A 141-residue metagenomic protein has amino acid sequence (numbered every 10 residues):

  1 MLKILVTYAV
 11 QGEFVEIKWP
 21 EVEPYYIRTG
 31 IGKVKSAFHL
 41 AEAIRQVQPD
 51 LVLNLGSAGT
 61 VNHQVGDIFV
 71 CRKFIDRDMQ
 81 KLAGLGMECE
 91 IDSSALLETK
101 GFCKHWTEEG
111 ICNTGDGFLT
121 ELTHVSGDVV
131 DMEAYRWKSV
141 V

Functional and structural regions predicted by a protein language model:
M1-L5: Extreme N-terminal starter segment of soluble prokaryotic enzymes
Y8, G12-V141: Glycine-rich phosphate- or other oxyanion-binding loops that anchor nucleotides, phosphorylated ligands
